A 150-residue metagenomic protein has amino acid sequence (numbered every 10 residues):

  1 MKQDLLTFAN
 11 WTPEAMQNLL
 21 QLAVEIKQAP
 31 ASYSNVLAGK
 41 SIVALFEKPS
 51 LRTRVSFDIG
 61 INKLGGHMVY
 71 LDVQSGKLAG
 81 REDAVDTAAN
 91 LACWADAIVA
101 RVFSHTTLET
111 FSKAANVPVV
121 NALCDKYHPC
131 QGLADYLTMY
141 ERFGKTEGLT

Functional and structural regions predicted by a protein language model:
M1-V55, I59: Positively charged, low-complexity intrinsically disordered leader regions
W11, L22-A29, L64, W94 (+1 more regions): Change "in soluble alpha/beta enzymes" to "in soluble alpha/beta proteins
L37-Y140: Phosphate/diphosphate ligand-binding glycine-rich loop within oxidoreductases
A38, G144-T150: Short helix-loop-beta connector
